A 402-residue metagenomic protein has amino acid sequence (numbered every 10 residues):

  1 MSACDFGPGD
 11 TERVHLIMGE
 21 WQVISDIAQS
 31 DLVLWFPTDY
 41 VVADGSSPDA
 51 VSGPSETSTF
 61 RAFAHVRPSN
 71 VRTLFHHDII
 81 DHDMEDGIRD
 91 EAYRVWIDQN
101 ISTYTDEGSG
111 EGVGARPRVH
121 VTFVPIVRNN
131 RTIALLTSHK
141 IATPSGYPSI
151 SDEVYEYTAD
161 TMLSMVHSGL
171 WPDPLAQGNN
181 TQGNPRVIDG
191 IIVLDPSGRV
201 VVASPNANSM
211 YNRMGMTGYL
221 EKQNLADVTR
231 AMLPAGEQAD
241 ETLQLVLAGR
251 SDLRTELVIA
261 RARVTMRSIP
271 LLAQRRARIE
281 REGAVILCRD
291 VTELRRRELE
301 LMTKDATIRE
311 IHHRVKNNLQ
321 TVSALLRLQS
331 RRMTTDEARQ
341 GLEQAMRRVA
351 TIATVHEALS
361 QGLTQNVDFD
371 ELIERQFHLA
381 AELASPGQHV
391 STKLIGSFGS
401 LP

Functional and structural regions predicted by a protein language model:
L16, S25-I27, E85-S102, M162 (+1 more regions): Soluble sensory domains of the PAS superfamily and closely related sensory modules
P37-T38, V42-D86, I150, V154-A159 (+2 more regions): PAS-family sensory domains
Y104-R128, A134, A231-E293, D368: PAS-family sensory/regulatory modules and their coupling/dimerization elements
R128-N129, L136-Q177, L271-R314: Sensory coupling linkers of modular signal transduction proteins
E298-A306, T334, V367, A384-P402: Conserved short strand/loop->alpha-helix "switch" segment adjacent to the catalytic nucleotide/phosphoryl-transfer site
A306-Q320, A324, L328: Conserved phosphoacceptor histidine of two-component systems
Q320-S323, R327-V349, G362-Q365: Histidine phosphotransfer helical core of two-component systems
E343-A345, T354, A358, N366-L383: Short beta-to-alpha transition helix within the HATPase_c
